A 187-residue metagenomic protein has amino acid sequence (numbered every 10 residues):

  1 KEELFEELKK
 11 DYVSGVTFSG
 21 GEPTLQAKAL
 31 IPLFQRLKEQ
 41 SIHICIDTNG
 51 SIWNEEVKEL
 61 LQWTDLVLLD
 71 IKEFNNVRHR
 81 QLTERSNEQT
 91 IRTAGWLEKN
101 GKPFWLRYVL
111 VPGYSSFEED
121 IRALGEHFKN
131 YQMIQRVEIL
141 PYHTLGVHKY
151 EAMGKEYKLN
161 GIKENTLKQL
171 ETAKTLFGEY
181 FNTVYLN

Functional and structural regions predicted by a protein language model:
K1-W63: Conserved Radical SAM active-site core
S14-V16, I44-I46, V67-L69, F104-L106 (+1 more regions): Hydrophobic faces of well-ordered beta-strands that scaffold small-molecule active sites in alpha/beta enzyme cores
P23-T24, G50-V57, D70-T83, L110-S115 (+1 more regions): Conserved radical SAM core fold
I31-E39, E98, K174, G178: Surface-exposed amphipathic alpha-helices with a cationic face
I31-P32, R85-E88, E119-G125: Charged helix-capping and loop-helix junction motifs
L61-N75, I134-H143: Non-cysteine beta-strand/loop elements that form the S-adenosyl-L-methionine
T93-L124: Conserved strand-turn element in the central/C-terminal portion of the radical SAM core barrel that lines
P112-N187: Auxiliary Fe-S-binding modules of radical SAM enzymes
